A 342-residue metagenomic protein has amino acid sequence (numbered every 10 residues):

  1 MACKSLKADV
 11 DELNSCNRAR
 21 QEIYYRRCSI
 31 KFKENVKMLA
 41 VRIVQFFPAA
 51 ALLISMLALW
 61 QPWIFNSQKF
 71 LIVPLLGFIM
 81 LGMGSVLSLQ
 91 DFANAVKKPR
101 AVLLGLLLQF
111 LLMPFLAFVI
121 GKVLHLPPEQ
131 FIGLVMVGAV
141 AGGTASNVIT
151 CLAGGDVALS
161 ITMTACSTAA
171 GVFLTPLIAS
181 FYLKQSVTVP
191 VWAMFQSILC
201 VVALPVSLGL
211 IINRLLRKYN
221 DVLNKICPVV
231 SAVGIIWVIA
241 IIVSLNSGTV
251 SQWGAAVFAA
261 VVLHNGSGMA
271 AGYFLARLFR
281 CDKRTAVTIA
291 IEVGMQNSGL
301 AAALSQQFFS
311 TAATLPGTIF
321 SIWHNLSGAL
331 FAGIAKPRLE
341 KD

Functional and structural regions predicted by a protein language model:
C3, C16, R20-Q21, C28-D342: Alpha-helical transmembrane segments of multi-pass small-molecule/ion transporters
K4, V10-E12: Short hydrophobic alpha-helical segments enriched in small aliphatic residues
